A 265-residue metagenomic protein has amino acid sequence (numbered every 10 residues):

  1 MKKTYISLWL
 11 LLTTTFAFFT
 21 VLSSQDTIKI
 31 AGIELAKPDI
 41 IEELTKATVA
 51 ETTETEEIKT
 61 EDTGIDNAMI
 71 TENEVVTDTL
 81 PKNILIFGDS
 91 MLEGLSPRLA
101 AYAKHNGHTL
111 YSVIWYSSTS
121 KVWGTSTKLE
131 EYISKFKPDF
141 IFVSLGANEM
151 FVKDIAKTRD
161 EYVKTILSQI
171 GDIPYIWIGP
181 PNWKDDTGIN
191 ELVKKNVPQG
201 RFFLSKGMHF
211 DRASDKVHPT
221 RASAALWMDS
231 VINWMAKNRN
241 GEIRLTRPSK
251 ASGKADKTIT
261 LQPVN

Functional and structural regions predicted by a protein language model:
M1-K2, A36-D39, D66, S96 (+4 more regions): Serine/threonine-rich low-complexity intrinsically disordered regions
M1-N83, A236-N265: N-terminal secretory targeting modules
K3-W9, G124-P248, I259: Alpha-helical cap/lid subdomain in secreted, periplasmic, or secretory-pathway luminal O-acyl-processing enzymes
L35, M69-E74, L92, I155 (+2 more regions): Short, structured coil/loop segments at alpha-helix boundaries
V75-R159, K184: Conserved SGNH/GDSL esterase-like catalytic core that processes O-acyl groups on lipids and polysaccharides
F87-K121, R221-N265: Mobile, glycine- and charge-enriched loop segments and immediately flanking short secondary-structure elements within
